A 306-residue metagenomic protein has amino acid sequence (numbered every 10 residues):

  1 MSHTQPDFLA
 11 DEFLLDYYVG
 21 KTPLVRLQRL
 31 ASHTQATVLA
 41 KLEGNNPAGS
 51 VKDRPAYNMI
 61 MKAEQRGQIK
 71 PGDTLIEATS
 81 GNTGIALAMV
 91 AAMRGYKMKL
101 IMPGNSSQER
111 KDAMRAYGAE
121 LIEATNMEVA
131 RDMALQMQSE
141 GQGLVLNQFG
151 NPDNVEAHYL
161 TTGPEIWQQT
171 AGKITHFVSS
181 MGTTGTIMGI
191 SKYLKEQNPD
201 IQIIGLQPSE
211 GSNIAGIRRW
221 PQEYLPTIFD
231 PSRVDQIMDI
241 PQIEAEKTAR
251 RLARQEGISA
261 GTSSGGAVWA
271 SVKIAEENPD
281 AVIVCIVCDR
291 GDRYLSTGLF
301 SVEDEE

Functional and structural regions predicted by a protein language model:
M1-E306: PLP-dependent amino-acid enzyme catalytic core
